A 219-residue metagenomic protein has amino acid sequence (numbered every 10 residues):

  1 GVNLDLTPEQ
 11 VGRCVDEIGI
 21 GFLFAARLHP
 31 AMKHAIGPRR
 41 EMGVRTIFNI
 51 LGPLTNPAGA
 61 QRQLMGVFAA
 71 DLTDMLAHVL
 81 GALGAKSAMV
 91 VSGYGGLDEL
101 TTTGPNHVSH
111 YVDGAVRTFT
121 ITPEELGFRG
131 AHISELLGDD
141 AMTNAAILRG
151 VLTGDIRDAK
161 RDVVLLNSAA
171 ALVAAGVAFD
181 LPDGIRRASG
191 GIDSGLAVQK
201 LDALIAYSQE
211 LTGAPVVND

Functional and structural regions predicted by a protein language model:
G1-D5, Q10-D219: Glycine-rich anion-binding loops and their surrounding alpha/beta cores
